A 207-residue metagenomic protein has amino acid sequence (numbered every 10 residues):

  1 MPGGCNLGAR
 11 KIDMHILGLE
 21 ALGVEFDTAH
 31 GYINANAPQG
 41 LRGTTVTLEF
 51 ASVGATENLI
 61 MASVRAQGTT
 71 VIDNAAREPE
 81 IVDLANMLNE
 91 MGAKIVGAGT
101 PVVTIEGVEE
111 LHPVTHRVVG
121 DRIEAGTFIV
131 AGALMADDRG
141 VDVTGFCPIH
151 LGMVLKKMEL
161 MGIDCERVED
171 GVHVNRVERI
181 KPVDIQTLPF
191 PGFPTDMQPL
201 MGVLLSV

Functional and structural regions predicted by a protein language model:
M1-V207: Short, structured segments at the rim of ligand-binding sites
